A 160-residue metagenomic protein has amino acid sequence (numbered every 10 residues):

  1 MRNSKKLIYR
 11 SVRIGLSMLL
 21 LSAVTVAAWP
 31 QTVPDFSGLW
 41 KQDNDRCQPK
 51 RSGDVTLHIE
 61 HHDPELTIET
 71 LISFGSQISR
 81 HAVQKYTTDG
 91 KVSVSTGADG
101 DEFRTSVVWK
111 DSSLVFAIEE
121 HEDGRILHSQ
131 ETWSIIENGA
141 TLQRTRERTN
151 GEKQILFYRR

Functional and structural regions predicted by a protein language model:
R2-K5, W29-Q31: Basic/polar N-terminal segments that are highly enriched at the extreme N-terminus, encompassing both cleavable
N3-M18: Bacterial N-terminal signal peptides that target proteins for export
W29-R160: Hydrophobic small-molecule pocket/channel-lining residues, especially in calycin-type beta-barrels
